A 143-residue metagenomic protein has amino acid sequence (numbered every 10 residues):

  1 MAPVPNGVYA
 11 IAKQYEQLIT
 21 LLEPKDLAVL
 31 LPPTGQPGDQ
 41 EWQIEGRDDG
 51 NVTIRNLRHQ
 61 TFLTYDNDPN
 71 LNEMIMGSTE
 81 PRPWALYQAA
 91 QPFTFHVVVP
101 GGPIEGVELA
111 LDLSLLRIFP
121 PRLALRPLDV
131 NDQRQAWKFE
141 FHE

Functional and structural regions predicted by a protein language model:
M1-E143: Lectin-like carbohydrate-binding module/patch detector with strong preference for beta-trefoil
